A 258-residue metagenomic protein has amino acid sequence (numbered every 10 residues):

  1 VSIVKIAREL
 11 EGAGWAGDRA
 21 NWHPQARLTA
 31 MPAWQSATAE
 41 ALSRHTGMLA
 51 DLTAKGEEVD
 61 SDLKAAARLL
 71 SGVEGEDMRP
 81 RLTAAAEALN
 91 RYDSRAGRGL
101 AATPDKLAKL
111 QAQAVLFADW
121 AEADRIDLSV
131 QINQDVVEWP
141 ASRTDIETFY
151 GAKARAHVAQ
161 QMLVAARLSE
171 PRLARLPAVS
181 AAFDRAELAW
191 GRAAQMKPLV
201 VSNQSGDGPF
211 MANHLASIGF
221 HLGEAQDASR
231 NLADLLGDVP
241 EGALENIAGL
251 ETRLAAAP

Functional and structural regions predicted by a protein language model:
V1-A84: N-terminal Sec/ER secretory leader and immediately downstream segment of secreted/extracellular precursors
V1-D18, F117-R125, G242-P258: Ser/Thr/Asn(+Pro)-rich, low-complexity disordered segments
W15-R27, R98, V130-T144, L168 (+1 more regions): Short, charged/polar, low-complexity loop and linker segments that flank or interrupt alpha-helical bundles
T29-A39, M78, L110-A112, R143-V158 (+1 more regions): Short, low-complexity cationic-aromatic patches
S43, G47-A50, A118, R125 (+4 more regions): Structural signal for well-ordered, non-membrane alpha-helices
S71-L116, A212-L236: Short, well-ordered, aromatic-rich surface patches in folded extracellular/luminal domains
L82-M196: Extended amphipathic alpha-helical interaction segments
A159, V164-P258: A cross-kingdom marker for long, charged
